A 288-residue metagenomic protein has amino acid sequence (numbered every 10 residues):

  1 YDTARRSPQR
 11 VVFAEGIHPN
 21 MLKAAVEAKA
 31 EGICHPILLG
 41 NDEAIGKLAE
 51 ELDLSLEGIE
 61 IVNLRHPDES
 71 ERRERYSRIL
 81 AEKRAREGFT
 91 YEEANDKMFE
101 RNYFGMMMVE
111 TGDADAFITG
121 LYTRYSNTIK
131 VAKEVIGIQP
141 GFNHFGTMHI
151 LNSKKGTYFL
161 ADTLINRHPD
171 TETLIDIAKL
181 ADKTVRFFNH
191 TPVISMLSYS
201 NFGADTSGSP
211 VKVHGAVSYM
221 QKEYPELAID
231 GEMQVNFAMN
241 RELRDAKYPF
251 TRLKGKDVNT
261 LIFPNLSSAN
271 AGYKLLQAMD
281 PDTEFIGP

Functional and structural regions predicted by a protein language model:
Y1-P288: Anion-binding alpha/beta catalytic cores of soluble intermediary-metabolism enzymes, centered on
